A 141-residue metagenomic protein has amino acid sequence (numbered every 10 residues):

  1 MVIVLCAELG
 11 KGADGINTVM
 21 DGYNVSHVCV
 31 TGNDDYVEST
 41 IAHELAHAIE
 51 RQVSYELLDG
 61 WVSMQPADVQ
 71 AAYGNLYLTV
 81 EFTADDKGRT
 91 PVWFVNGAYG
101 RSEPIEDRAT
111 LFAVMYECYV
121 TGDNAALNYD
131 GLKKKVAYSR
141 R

Functional and structural regions predicted by a protein language model:
V2-R141: Active-site-flanking segments in enzyme catalytic domains
